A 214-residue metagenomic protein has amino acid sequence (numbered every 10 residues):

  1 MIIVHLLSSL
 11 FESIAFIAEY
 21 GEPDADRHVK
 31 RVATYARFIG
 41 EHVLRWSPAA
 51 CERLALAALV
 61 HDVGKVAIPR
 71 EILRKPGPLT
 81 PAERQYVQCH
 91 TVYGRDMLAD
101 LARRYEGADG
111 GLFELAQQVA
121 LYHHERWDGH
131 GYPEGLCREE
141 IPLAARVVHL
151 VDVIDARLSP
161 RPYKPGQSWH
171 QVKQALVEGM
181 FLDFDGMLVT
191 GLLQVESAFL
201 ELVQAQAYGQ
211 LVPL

Functional and structural regions predicted by a protein language model:
I2-L214: Histidine- and acidic-residue-rich, metal-dependent catalytic cores
